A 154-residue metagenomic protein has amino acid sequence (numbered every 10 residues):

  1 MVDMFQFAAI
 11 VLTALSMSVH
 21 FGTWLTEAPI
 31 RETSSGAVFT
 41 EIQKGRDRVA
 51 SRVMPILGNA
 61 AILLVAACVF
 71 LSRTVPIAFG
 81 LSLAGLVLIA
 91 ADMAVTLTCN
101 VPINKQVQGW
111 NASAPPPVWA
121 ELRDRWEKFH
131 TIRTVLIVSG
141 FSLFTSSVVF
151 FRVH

Functional and structural regions predicted by a protein language model:
V2-A14, F70-L71, V75-A91: Interfacial segments of alpha-helical transmembrane regions
M4, T13-A60, K105-D124: Interfacial loop at the N-terminal end of multi-pass membrane proteins
I10, R48, P55, L83 (+2 more regions): Internal alpha-helical transmembrane segments of multi-pass membrane proteins, especially GPCRs
L57-C68, T134-S142: Core segments of transmembrane alpha-helices that mediate helix-helix packing or line hydrophobic substrate/ligand
A90-T98: Mid-bilayer segments of alpha-helical transmembrane spans in multi-pass integral membrane proteins that mediate
S146-H154: Juxtamembrane boundary at the C-terminal end of a transmembrane helix
